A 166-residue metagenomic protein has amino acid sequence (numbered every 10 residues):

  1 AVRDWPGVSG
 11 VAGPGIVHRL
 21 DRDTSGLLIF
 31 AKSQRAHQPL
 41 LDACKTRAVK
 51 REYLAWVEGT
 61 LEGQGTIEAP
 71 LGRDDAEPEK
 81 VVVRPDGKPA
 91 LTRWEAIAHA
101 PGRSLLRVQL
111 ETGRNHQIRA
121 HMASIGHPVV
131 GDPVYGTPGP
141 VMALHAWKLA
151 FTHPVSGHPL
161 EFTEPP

Functional and structural regions predicted by a protein language model:
A1-P166: RNA pseudouridine synthases
